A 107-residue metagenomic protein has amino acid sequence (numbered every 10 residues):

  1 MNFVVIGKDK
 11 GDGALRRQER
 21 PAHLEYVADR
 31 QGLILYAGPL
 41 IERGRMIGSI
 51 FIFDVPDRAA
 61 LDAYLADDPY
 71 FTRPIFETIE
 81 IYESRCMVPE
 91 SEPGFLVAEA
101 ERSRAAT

Functional and structural regions predicted by a protein language model:
M1-T107: Conserved, structured core segments of small domains
